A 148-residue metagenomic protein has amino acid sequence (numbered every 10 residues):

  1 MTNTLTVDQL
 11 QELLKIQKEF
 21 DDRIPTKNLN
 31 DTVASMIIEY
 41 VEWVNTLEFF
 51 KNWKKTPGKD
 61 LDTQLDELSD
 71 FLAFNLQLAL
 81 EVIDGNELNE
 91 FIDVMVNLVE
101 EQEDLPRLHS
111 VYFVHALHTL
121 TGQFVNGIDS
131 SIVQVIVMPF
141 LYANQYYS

Functional and structural regions predicted by a protein language model:
M1-S148: Flexible "arm" and connector segments at domain edges
